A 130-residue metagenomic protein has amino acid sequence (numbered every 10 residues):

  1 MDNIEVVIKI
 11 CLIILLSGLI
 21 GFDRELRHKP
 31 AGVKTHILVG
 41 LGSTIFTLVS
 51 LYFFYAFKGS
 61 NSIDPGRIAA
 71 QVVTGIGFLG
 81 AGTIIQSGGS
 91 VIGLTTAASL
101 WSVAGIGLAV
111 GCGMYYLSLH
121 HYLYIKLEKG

Functional and structural regions predicted by a protein language model:
M1-D64, I68: Alpha-helical transmembrane segments and their membrane-interface boundaries that form or gate the permeation pathway
K9, R67-I68, G113-L123: Loop-to-transmembrane alpha-helix initiation sites
C11-I14, I76, Y122: Residue-level signal for the membrane-embedded core of alpha-helical transmembrane segments, especially mid-helix
G18-K29, F78-V91: C-terminal ends of transmembrane helices
L38-L48, Q71-T74, A98-G111: Small-residue-rich segments of transmembrane alpha-helices in multi-pass membrane proteins, especially helix faces
L51-Y52, A69-L79: Ligand-binding beta-strand-loop-alpha-helix segment within the catalytic cores of soluble metabolic enzymes
S60-A69, G93-T95, S99-W101: Interhelical loops and loop-helix junctions of multi-pass membrane transporters/channels
Y124-G130: Alpha-helical transmembrane segments and their membrane-interface exit regions
